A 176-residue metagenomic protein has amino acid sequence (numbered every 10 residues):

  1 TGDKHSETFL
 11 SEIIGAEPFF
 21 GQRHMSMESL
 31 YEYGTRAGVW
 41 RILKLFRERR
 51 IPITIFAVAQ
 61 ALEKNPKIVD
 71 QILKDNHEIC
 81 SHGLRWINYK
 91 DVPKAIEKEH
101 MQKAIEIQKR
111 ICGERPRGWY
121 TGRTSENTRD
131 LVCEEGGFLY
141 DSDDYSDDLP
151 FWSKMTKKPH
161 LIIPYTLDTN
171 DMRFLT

Functional and structural regions predicted by a protein language model:
T1-D168: Catalytic alpha-helical scaffold of carbohydrate-active enzymes acting on polysaccharides/glycoconjugates
T166-T176: Catalytic grooves of carbohydrate-active enzymes
